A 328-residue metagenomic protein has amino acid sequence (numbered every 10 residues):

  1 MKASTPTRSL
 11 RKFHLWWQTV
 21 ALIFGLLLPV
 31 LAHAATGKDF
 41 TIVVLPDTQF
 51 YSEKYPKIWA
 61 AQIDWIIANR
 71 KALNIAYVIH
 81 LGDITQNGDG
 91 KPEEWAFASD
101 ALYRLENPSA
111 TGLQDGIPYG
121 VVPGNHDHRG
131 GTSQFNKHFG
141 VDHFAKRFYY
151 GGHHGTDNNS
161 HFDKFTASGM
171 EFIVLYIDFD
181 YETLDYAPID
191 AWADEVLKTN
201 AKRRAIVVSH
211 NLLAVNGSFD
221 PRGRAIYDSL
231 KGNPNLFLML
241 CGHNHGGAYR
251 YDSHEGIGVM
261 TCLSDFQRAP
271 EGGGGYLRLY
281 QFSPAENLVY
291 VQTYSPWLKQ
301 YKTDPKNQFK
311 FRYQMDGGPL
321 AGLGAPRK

Functional and structural regions predicted by a protein language model:
M1-L15, N244: N-terminal secretory signal peptides that target proteins for export/translocation
Q18-P29: Bacterial N-terminal signal peptides
H33-E93: N-terminal active-site segment of His-dependent metallophosphoesterases
T36, Q281-K328: A short C-terminal boundary segment appended to hydrolase-like catalytic domains
G37, F179-A191, K198-M239, L320: Active-site-proximal segments of metal-dependent phosphoesterases and phosphodiesterases across multiple
D39-S52, M170-Y181, V208, M260-D265 (+1 more regions): Active-site-proximal beta-strand elements of phosphoester/diester hydrolases
V44-P46, Y77-D83, D115-G124, I206-H210 (+2 more regions): Active-site neighborhood of phospho(di)ester-bond hydrolases with catalytic His/Asp-centered motifs
G90-A191, G232, Y249-S264, G275-Q281 (+2 more regions): Extended active-site neighborhood of metal-dependent phosphoesterases/phosphodiesterases
